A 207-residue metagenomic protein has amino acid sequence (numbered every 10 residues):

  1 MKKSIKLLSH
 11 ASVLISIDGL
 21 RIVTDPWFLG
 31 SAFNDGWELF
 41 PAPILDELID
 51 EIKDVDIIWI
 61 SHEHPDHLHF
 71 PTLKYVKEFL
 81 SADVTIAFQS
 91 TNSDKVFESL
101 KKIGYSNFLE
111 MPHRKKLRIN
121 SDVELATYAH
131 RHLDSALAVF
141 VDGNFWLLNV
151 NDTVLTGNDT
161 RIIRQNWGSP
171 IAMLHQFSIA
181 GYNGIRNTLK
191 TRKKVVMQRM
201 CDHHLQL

Functional and structural regions predicted by a protein language model:
K2-I5, R21: Extreme N-terminal starter segment of soluble prokaryotic enzymes
I5-S16, T72-V76, S99-H113, T156-T160 (+1 more regions): A short, flexible N-terminal coil/short beta segment enriched in small residues
A11, G30-S31, H64-L68, N92-V96 (+4 more regions): Active-site environment of divalent metal-dependent phosphoester hydrolases
A11-L14, D18, L117-S169: Catalytic core of the metallo-beta-lactamase
L20-E63, F70-E78, L155-G168: Pre-active-site segment of Zn-dependent metallo-hydrolases
T24-D25, D54-L68, I86-S90, L148-T153 (+2 more regions): Active-site neighborhood of phospho(di)ester-bond hydrolases with catalytic His/Asp-centered motifs
S81, F88-F145: Metallo-beta-lactamase
V84-F88, N158-L207: Cap/insert and terminal regions of metallo-dependent hydrolase folds
